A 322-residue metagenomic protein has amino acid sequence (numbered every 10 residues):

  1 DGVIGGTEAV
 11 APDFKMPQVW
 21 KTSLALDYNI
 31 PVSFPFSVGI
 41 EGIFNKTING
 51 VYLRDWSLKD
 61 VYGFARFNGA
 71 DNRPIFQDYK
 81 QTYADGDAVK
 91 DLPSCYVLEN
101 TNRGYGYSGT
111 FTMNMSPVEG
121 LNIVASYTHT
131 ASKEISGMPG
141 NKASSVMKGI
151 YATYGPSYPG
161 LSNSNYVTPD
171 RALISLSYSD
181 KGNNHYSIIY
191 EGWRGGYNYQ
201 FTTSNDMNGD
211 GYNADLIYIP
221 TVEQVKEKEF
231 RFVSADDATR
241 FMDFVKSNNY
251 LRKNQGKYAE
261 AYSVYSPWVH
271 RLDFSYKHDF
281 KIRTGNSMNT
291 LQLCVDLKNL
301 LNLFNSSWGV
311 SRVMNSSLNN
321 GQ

Functional and structural regions predicted by a protein language model:
D1-V97, P267: Solvent-exposed loop/turn elements at secondary-structure boundaries
V10, W20-L24, Y107-F111, D170-L176 (+2 more regions): Hydrophobic, lipid-facing positions within transmembrane beta-strands of outer-membrane proteins
Y28-I30, F111, M115-S116, H129 (+2 more regions): Residue-level signature of outer-membrane beta-barrel architecture
P31-P35, V118-G120, K181-Y186, K281-L293: Short loop/turn motifs that connect adjacent beta-strands in outer-membrane beta-barrel proteins
S33, I43-N49, T130-E134, E191-Y197 (+1 more regions): Structural signature of outer-membrane beta-barrel domains
I40-F44, A125-H129, Y186-G192, L293-N299 (+1 more regions): Transmembrane beta-barrel strands of outer-membrane/channel proteins
N68, V264, N305-Q322: C-terminal beta-signal and terminal closure region of outer-membrane beta-barrel proteins
H185-G285, Q292, S317-Q322: Extracytoplasmic gating/loop element in the C-terminal half of outer-membrane beta-barrel translocons and assembly
